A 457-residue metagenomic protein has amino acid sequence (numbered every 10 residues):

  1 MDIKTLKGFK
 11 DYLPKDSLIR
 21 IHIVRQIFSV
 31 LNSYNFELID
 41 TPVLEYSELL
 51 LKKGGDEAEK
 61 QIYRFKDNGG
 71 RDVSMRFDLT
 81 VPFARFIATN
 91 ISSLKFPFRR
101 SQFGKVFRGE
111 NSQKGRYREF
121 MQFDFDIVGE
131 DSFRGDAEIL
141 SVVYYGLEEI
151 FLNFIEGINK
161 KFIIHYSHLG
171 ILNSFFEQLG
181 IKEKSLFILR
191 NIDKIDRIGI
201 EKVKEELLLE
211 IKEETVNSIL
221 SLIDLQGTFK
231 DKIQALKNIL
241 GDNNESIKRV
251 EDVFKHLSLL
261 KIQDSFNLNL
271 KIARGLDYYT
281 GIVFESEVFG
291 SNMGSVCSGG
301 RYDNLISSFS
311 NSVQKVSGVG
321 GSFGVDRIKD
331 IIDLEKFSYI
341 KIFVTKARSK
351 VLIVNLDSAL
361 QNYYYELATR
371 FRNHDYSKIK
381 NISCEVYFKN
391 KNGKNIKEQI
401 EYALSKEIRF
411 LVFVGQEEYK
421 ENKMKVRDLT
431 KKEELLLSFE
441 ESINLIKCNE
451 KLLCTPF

Functional and structural regions predicted by a protein language model:
M1-S17: Auxiliary tRNA-acceptor-end handling modules of aminoacyl-tRNA synthetases
D16-Y34, E45-E48, G70, T80-I91 (+3 more regions): Positively charged, Gly/Ser-enriched RNA/tRNA-binding surfaces
I39, V43-V73: Polyanion/phosphate-binding surface patch
K60-G69, G180-K204, I262, V288-F289: Acidic, His- and aromatic-enriched active-site or binding-groove loops in soluble protein domains that engage sugars
I163-S174: Glycine-rich, mobile lid/loop segments that gate access to catalytic sites or pores
